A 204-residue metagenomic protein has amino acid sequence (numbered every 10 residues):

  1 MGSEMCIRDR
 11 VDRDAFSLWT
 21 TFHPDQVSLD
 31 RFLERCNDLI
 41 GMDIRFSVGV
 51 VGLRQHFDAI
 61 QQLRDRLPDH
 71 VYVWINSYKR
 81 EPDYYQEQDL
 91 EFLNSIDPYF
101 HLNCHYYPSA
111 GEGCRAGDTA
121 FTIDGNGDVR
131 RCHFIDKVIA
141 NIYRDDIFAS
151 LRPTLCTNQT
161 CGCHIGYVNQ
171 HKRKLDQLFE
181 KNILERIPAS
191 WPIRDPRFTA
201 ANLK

Functional and structural regions predicted by a protein language model:
M1, Y99, S109, L151 (+1 more regions): Disulfide-bonded cysteine motifs in exported proteins
M1-R66: Radical SAM/AdoMet-radical enzyme domain recognition
I7-R8, D58-I60, D83-E87, H171: Short, solvent-exposed polar/charged micro-motifs at secondary-structure junctions
V11-R13, R115, L155-T157: Flexible, charged surface loops at secondary-structure boundaries
V27-S28, Q55-F57, K79-Y85, I147-F148: A short acidic, often aromatic-flanked loop/helix-cap motif at beta-alpha or helix-coil junctions that lines enzyme
V50-G52, S77-K79, H164-N169: Acidic carboxylate-rich catalytic motifs and surrounding loops in phosphoryl-/glycosyl-chemistry enzymes
Q61-V138, A201: A C-terminal junction/extension of Radical SAM enzymes
V129, H133-K204: Flexible mid-to-C-terminal extensions adjoining Fe-S/redox cofactors in radical SAM and related proteins
